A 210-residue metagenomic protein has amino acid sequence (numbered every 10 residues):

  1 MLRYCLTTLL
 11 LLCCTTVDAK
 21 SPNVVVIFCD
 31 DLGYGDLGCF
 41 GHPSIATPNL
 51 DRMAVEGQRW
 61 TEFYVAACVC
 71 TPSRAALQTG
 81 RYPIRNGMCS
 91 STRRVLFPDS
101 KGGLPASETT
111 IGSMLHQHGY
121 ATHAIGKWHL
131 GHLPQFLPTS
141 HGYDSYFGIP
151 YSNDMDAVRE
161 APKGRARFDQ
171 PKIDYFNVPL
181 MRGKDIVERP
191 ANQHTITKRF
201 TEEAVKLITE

Functional and structural regions predicted by a protein language model:
L2-R3, V17-E210: Formylglycine-dependent sulfatase
Y4-C13: Sec-dependent N-terminal signal peptides
